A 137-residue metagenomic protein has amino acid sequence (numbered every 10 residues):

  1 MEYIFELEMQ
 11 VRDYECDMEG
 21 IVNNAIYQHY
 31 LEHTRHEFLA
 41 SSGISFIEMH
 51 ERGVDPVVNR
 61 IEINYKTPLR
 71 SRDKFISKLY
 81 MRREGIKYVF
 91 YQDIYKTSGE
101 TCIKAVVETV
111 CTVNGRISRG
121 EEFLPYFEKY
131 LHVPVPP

Functional and structural regions predicted by a protein language model:
E2-V57, T112-P137: Hot-dog-fold acyl-thioester-processing enzymes
V11-E15, I61-T67, S98: Short, well-ordered turn and helix-capping elements at secondary-structure junctions
F38-V89, K104, V110: Hydrophobic beta-strand-centered segment that forms part of the acyl-chain substrate-binding groove
R70-K74, M81-P137: HotDog/MaoC-like acyl-thioester-processing domains
